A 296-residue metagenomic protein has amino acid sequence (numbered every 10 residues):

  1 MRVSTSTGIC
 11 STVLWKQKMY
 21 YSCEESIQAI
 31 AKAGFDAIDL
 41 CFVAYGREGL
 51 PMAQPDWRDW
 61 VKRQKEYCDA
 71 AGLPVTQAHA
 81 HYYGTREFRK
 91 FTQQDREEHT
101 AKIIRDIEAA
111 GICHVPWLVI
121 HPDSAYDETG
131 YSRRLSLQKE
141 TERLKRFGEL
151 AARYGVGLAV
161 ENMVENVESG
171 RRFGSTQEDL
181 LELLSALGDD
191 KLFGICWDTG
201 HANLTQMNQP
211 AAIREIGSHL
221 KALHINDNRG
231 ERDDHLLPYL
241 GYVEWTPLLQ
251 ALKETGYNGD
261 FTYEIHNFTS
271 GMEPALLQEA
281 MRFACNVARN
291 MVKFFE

Functional and structural regions predicted by a protein language model:
M1-D36, D69, E108, H114 (+2 more regions): Histidine-acidic metal/acid-base catalytic patches
I9-S11, F42-A44, H81-G84, P122-Y126 (+4 more regions): Active-site-proximal loop/turn and secondary-structure-junction residues that shape catalytic pockets, frequently
T12-L14, G46-P51, G84-K90, Y126-Y131 (+3 more regions): A short acidic, helix-capping loop that chelates divalent metal ions and anchors anionic groups
I38-C41, V75-A80, V115-P122, V156-N162 (+1 more regions): Short beta-strand segments at enzyme active-site cores
L40-Q64, E128: Glycine-rich, proline-tolerant flexible connector loops at the mouths of alpha/beta enzymes
P51-P55, F91-D95, R134-L135, H235-Y239: Short glycine-enriched, charge-decorated loop/helix-capping segments at active-site entrances that position
C68-T76: Glycine-rich, aromatic-flanked loop segments that form ligand/cofactor-binding clefts across common enzyme folds
D69-A70, T85-G194, L204: Active-site acidic/histidine proton-transfer and metal-coordination neighborhood in alpha/beta enzyme cores
